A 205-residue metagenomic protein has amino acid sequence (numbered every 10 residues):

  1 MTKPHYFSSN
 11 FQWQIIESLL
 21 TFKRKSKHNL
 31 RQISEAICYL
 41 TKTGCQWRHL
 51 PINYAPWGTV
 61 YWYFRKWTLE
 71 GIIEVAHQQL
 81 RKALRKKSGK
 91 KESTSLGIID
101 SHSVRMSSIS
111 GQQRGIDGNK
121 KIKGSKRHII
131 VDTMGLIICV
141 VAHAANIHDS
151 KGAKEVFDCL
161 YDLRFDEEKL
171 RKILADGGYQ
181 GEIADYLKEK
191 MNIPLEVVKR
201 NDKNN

Functional and structural regions predicted by a protein language model:
M1-N205: Short alpha-helical elements
